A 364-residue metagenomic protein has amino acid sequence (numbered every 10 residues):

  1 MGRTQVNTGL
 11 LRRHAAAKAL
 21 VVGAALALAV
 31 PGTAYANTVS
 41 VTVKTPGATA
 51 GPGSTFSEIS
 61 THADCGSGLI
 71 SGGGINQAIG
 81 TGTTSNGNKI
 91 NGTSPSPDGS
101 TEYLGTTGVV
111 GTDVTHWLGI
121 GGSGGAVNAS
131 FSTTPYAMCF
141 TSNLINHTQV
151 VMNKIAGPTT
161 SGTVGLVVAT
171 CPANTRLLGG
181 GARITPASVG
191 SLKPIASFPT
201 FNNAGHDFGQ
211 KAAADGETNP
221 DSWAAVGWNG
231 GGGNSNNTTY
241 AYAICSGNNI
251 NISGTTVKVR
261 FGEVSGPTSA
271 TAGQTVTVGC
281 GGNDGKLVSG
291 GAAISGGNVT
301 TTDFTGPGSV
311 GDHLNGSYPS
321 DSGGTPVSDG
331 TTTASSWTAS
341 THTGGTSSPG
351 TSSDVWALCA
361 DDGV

Functional and structural regions predicted by a protein language model:
G2-A36: Secretory targeting and sorting signals
N37-V364: Extracellular attachment/recognition segments
